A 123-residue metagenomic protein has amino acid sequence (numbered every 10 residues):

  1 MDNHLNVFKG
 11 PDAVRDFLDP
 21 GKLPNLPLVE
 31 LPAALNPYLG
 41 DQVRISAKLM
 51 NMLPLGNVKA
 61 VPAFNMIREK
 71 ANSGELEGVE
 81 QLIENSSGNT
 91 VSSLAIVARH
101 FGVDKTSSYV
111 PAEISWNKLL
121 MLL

Functional and structural regions predicted by a protein language model:
M1-L123: PLP-dependent amino-acid enzyme catalytic core
